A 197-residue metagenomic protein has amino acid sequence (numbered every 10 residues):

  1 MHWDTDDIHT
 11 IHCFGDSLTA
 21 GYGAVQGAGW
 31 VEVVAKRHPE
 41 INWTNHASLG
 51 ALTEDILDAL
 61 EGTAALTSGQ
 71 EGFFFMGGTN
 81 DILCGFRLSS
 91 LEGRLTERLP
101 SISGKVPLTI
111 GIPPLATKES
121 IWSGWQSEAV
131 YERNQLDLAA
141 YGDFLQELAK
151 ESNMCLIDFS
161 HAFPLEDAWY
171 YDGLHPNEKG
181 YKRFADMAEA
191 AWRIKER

Functional and structural regions predicted by a protein language model:
M1-L49, T53-D55, A59-G69: Serine-esterase "nucleophile elbow" of acetyl-processing enzymes
A59-R197: Alpha-helical cap/lid subdomain in secreted, periplasmic, or secretory-pathway luminal O-acyl-processing enzymes
